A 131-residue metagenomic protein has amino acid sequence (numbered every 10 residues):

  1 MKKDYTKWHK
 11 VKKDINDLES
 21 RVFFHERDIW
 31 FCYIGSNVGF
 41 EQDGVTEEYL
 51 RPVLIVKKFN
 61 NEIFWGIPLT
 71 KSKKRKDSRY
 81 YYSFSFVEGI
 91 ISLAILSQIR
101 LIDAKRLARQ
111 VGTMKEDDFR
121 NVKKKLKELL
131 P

Functional and structural regions predicted by a protein language model:
M1-H9, K13, E47, S83-P131: C-terminal terminal-subdomain/extension
K13-S20: Short alpha-helix capping/helix-loop boundary micro-motifs
E26-R27: Loop/turn positions that initiate beta-strands
I34, P68-L69, Q98: Residue-level recognition of conserved beta-strand positions in structured domain cores
G35-F40: Short, charged beta-turn/beta-strand-edge "cap" motif at the junction between a beta-strand and an adjacent loop
Q42-V87: Compact nucleic-acid interaction/catalytic patches
